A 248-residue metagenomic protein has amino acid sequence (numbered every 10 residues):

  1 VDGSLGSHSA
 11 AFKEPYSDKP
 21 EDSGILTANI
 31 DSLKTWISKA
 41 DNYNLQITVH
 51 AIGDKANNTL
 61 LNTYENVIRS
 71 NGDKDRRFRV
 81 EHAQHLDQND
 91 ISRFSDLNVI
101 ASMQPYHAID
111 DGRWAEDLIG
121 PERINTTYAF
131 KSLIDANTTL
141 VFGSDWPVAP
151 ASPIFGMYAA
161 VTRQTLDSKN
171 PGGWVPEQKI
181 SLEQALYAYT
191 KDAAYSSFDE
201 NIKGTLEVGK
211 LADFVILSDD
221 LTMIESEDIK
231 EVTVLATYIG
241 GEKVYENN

Functional and structural regions predicted by a protein language model:
V1-D54, N58, N62, R93-I100 (+2 more regions): Metal-coordinating catalytic core of metallo-dependent amide/deamination hydrolases
S38-I47, K55-F78, H82-A83, Q88-S92 (+4 more regions): His/Asp/Glu-enriched, well-ordered alpha-helical/loop segment that forms or immediately abuts the divalent-metal
N247-N248: Extracellular/periplasmic ectodomains of large secreted or surface enzymes and adhesion receptors
